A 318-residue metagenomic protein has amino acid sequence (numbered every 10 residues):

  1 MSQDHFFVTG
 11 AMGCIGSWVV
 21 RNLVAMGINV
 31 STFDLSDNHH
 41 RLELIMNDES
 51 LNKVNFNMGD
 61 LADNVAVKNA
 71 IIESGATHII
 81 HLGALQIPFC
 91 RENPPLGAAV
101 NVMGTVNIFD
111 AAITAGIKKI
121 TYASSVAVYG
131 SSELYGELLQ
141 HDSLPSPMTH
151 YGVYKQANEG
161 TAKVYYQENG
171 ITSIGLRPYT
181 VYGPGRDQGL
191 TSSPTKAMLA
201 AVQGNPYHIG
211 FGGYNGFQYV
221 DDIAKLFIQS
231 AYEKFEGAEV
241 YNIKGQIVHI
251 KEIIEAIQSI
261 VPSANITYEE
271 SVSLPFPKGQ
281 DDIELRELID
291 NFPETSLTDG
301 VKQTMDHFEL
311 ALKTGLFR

Functional and structural regions predicted by a protein language model:
M1-H78: N-terminal Rossmann/SDR dinucleotide-binding element
M12, G160-N215, V220-A224: NAD(P)-dependent short-chain dehydrogenase/reductase
L82-Q86, S124-S125: Conserved NAD(P)H cofactor-binding loop of Rossmann-fold oxidoreductase domains
P88-G104, L139-P145: Short alpha-helical oligomerization interface
V106-H150: Conserved Rossmann-fold NAD(P)-dependent oxidoreductase catalytic core, especially the SDR/UDP-sugar
Y154-A157: Active-site helix of classical SDR
N205, G210-R318: C-terminal substrate-binding subdomain of Rossmann-fold SDR/epimerase-dehydratase oxidoreductases
